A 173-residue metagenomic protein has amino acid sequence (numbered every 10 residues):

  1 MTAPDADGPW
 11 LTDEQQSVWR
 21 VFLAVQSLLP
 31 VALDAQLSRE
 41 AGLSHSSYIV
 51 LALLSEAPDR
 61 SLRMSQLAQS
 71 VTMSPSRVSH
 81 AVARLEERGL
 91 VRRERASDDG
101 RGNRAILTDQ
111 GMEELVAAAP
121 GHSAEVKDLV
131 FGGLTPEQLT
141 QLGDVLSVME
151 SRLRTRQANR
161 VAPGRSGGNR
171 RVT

Functional and structural regions predicted by a protein language model:
M1-A41, V172-T173: N-terminal leader segment of winged-helix/HTH proteins
M1-D13, P136-T173: C-terminal regulatory/oligomerization modules of transcriptional regulators
P4, A83-D144: Charged, amphipathic alpha-helical coiled-coil/dimerization segments
E14, S46-Y48, Q110, Q138: N-terminal positioning helix adjacent to the helix-turn-helix/winged-helix DNA-binding module
L23, A52-E56, A119: Short, locally clustered residues in the helix-turn-helix/winged-helix DNA-binding domain
V31-S74: N-terminal helix-turn-helix DNA-binding core of bacterial DNA-binding proteins
M64, V82-A83: Short, hydrophobic-biased segments on the C-terminal half of alpha helices that form "recognition helices"
R77: Residues in the helix-turn-helix
